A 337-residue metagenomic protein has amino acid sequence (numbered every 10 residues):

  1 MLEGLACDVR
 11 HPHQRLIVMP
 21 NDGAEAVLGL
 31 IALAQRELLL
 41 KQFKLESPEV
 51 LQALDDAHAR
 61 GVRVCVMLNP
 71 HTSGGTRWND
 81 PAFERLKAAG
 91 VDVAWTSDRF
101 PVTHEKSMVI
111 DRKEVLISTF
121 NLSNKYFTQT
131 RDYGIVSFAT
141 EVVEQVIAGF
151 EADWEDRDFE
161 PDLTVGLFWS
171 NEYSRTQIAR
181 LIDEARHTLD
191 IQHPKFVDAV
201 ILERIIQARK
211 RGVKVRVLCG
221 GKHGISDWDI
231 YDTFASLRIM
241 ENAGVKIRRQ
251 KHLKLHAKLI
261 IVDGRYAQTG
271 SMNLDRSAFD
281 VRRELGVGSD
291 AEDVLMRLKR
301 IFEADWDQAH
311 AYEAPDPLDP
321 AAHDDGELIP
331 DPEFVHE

Functional and structural regions predicted by a protein language model:
L2-A24, L28, S47-V115, F120 (+4 more regions): PLD/PLD-like phosphodiesterase catalytic module centered on the HKD motif
A34, A185: An anion/phosphate-binding loop that grips the pyrophosphate of nucleotide cofactors and donors
L38: Active-site metal-binding motif and surrounding structural segment of the metallo-beta-lactamase
Q42-L45: N-terminal carbohydrate-binding/catalytic regions of secreted carbohydrate-active enzymes
E155, G166-S170: Secreted/periplasmic serine-hydrolase-like ester/acetyl group-modifying domain
S170-T176, R180-D183: Extracellular/periplasmic Venus flytrap/periplasmic-binding protein
